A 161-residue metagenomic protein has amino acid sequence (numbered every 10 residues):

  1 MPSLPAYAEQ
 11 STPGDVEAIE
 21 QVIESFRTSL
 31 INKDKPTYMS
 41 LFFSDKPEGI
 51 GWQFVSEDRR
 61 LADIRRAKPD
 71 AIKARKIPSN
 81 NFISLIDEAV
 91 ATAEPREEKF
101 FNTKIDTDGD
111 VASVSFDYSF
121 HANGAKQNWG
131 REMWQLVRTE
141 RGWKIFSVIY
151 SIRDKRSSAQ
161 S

Functional and structural regions predicted by a protein language model:
S3-E48: Short, low-complexity N-terminal intrinsically disordered segments enriched in polar/charged residues
F42, P47-K73: A short gly/proline-enriched turn/hairpin at secondary-structure junctions
F42-F43, F116-F120, I149-Y150: A mature extracytoplasmic/lumenal domain signature
G49-I50, N123, D154: Short catalytic/ligand-binding loop motif for oxyanion handling, primarily in non-cytosolic enzymes, centered on
S56-D58, G124, E140: Solvent-exposed strand-loop boundary residues in beta-sheet-rich modules
A62-K126: Surface-exposed, charged secondary-structure patches
V111-S115, Q127-S157: Short beta-strand edge/turn micro-motifs at domain boundaries
A159-S161: Short, solvent-exposed mixed-charge patches
